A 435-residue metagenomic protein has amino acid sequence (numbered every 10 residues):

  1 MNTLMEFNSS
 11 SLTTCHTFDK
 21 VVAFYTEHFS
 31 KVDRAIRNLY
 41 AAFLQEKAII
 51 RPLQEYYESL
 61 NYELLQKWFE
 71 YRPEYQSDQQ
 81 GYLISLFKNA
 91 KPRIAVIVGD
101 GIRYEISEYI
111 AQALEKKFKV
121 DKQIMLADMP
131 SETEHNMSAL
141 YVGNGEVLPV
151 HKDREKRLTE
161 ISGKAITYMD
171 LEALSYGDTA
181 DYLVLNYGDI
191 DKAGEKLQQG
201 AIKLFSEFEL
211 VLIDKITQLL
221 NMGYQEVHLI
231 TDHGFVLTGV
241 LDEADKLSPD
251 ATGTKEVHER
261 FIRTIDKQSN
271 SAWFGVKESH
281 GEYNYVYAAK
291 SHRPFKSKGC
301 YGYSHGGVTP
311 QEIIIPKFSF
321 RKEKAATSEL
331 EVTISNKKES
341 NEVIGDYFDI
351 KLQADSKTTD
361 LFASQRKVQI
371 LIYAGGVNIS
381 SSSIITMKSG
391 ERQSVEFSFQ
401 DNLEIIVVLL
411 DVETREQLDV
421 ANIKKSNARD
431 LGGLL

Functional and structural regions predicted by a protein language model:
M1-L435: Feature captures the catalytic ectodomains and active-site-proximal regions of enzymes that hydrolyze or transfer
